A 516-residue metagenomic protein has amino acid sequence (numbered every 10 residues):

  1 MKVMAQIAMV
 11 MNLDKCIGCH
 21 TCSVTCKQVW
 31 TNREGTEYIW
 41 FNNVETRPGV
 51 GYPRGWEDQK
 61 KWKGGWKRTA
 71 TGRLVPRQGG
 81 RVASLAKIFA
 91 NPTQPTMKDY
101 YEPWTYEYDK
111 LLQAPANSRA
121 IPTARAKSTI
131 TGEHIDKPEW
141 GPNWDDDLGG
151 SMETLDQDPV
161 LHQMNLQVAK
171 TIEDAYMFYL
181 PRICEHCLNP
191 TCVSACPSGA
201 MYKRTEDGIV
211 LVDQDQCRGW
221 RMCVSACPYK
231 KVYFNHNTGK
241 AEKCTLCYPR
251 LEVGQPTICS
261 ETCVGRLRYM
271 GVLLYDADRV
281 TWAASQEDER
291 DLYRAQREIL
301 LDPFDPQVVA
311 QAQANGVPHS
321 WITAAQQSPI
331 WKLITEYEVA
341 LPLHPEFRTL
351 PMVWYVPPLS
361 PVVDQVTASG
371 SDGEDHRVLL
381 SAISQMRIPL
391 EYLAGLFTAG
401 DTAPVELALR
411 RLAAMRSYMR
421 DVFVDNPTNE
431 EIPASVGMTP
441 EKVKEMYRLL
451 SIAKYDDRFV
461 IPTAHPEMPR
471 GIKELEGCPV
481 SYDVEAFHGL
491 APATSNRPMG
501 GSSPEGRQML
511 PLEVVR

Functional and structural regions predicted by a protein language model:
M1-R516: Non-ligating segments of multi-cofactor redox enzymes
